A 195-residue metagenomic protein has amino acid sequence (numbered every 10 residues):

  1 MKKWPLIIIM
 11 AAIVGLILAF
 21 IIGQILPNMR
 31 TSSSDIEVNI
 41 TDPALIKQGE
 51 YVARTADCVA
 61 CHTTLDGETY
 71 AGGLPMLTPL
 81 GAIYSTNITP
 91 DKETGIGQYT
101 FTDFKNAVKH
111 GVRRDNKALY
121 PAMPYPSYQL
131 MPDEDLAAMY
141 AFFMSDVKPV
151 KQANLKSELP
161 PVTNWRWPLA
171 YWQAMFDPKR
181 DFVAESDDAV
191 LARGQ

Functional and structural regions predicted by a protein language model:
K2-S33: N-terminal type II signal-anchor transmembrane helix that functions as the membrane-insertion/stop-transfer segment
A19-I25, T100-G111, S127-A153: C-terminal capping alpha-helices of c-type cytochrome domains
R30-R54, L169-Q195: Electrostatic cytochrome c docking/interface patches
N39-I40, I46, L65-F101, L119-D133 (+1 more regions): Gly/Gly-Pro-rich "capping" loops immediately C-terminal to redox-active cysteine motifs in periplasmic/lumenal
I46, N116, A122-P124, A141 (+2 more regions): Interaction-mediating elements
I46, V52-A53, A118, D135 (+1 more regions): Short sequence/structural segments immediately N-terminal
G49, T55-L65, F104, M139 (+1 more regions): The canonical Cys-X-X-Cys-His
R114-K117, S145-N154, E185-L191: Inter-heme linker and motif-flanking segments adjacent to c-type heme-binding CXXCH motifs in c-type cytochromes
